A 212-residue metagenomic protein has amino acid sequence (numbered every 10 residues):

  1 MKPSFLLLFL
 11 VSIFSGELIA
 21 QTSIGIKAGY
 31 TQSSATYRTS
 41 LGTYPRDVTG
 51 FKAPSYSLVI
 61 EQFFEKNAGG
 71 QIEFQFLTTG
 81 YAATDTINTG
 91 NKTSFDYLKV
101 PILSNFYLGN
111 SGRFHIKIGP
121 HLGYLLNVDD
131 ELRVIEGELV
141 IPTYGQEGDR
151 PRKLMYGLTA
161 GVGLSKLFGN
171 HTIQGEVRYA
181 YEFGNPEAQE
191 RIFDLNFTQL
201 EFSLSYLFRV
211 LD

Functional and structural regions predicted by a protein language model:
M1-K27, S203-D212: Bacterial Sec-dependent N-terminal signal peptides
L18, Q62-A68, F106-N110, K166-G169 (+1 more regions): Outer-membrane beta-barrel strand-turn architecture
A20-E61, G70: Short glycine/proline- and aromatic-enriched beta-strand/turn motifs that initiate or cap beta-hairpins
A20-I24, K66-G70, G112-I116, L154 (+2 more regions): Outer-envelope beta-barrel architecture signal
T22, G50-P54, S94-L98, R152-L158 (+1 more regions): Residues that define the transmembrane beta-barrel architecture of outer-membrane proteins
I26-Y30, Y56-Q62, F74-F76, V100-F106 (+4 more regions): Residues on the lipid-exposed face of transmembrane beta-strands in outer-membrane beta-barrel proteins
T36-T43, A82-N88, V128-E136, P186-I192: Outer-membrane beta-barrel translocator domains and adjoining extracellular loop/strand segments of Gram-negative
M155, G163-D212: Predominantly the C-terminal beta-signal and adjacent terminal strand-loop region of outer-membrane beta-barrel
